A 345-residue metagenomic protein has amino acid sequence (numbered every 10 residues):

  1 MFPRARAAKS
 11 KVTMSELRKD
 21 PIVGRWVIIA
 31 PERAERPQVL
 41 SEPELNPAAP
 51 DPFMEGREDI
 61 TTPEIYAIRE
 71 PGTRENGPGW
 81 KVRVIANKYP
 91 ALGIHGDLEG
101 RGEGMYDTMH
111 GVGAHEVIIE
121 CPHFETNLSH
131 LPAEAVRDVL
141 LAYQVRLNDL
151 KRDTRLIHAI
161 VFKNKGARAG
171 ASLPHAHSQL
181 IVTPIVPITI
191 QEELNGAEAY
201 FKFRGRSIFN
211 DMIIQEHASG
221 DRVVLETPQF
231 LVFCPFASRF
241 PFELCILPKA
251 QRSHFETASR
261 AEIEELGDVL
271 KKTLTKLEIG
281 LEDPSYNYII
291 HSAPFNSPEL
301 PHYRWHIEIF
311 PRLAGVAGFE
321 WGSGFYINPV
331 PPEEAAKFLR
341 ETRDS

Functional and structural regions predicted by a protein language model:
F2, K9-H175, I181-S253, A261 (+3 more regions): Active-site microenvironments that recognize anionic phosphate/pyrophosphate groups
F255-E256, R260-V269: Gly/Ser/Thr-rich active-site loops/lids in small-molecule metabolic enzymes that frequently grip phosphoryl groups
H291: Conserved beta-strand-loop-alpha-helix junction that forms the acyl-donor binding cleft
